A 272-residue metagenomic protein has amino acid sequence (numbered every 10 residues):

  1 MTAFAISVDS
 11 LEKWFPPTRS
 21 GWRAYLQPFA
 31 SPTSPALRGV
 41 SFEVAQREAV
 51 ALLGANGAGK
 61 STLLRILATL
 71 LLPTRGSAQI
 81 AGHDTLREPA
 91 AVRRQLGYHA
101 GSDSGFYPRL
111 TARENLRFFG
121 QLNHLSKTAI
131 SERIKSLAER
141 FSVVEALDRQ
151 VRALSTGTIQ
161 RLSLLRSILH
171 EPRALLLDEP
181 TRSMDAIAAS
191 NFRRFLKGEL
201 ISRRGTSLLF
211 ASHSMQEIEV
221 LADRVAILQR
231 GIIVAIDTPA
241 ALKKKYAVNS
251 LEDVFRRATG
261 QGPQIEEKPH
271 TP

Functional and structural regions predicted by a protein language model:
W22, R117, Q121, T128-A146: Conserved ABC ATPase "signature" region
Q150-L154: Conserved ABC ATPase signature
L175-E179: Catalytic Walker B motif of ABC-type/P-loop ATPase nucleotide-binding domains
A189-R204: Helical segment within the ABC ATPase nucleotide-binding domain
I236-D237: ABC ATPase "signature
